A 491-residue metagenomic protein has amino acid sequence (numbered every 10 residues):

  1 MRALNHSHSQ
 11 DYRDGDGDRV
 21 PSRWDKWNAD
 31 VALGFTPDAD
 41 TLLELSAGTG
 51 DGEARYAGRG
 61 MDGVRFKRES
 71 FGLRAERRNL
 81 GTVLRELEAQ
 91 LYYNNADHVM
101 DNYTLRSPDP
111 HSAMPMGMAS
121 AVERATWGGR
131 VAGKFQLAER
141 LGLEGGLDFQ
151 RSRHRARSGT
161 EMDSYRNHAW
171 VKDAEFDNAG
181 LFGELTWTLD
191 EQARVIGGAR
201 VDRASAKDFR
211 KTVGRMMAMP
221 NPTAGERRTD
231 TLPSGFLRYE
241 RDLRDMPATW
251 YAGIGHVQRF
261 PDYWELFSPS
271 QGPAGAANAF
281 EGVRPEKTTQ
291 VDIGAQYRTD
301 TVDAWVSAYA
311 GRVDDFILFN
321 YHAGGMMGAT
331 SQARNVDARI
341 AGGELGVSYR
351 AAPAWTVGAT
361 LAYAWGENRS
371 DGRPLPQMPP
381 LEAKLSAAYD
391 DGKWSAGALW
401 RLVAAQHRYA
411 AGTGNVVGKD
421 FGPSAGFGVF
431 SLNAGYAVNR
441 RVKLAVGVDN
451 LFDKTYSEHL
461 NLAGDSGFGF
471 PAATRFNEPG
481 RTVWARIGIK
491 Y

Functional and structural regions predicted by a protein language model:
M1-F66, A411: Periplasmic-side early beta-strands and strand-to-turn transitions of outer-membrane beta-barrels
H6-Q10, T49-E53, Y93-D97, F149-R155 (+11 more regions): Transmembrane beta-strands of outer-membrane beta-barrel pores
D14-R19, R55-G63, R74-E76, S112-A121 (+10 more regions): Extracellular loop and loop/strand-boundary signature of outer-membrane beta-barrel proteins
V20, G142-D245, F260: Signature of Gram-negative outer-membrane beta-barrel scaffolds
V83-T104, R155, E240-R244, A248-E265 (+3 more regions): Membrane-embedded beta-barrel scaffold of Gram-negative outer-membrane proteins
M118-G133, A174-F182, N278-R284, Q290 (+6 more regions): Outer membrane beta-barrel strand-and-loop segments of large Gram-negative receptors, especially TonB-dependent
T188-V195, R203-A204, D303, A308-V313 (+4 more regions): Gram-negative outer-membrane beta-barrel transporters
Q258-R259, R312-D314, L402-A411, G435-Y491: C-terminal beta-signal and adjacent terminal beta-strands/loops of Gram-negative outer-membrane beta-barrel proteins
